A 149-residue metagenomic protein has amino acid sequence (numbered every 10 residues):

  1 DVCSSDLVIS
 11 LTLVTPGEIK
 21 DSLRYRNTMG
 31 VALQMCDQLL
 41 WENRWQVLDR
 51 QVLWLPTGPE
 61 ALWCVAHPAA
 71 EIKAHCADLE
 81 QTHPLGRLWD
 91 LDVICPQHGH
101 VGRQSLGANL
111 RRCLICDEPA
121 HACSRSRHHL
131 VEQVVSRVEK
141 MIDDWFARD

Functional and structural regions predicted by a protein language model:
V2-S4: Short, small-residue-biased leader/transition segments that mark boundaries at the very start of proteins
V8-P68: Short, well-structured hydrophobic secondary-structure segments
G30, A70-A74, H129-S136: Generic alpha-helical secondary structure signal
A32, C36, E71-H75, R112: Amphipathic alpha-helical interface surfaces
Q38-W41, A77-L85, K140-D143: Short, intrinsically disordered, mixed-charge
Q51-R103: A broadly conserved sequence feature marking short terminus-proximal activation segments in nucleic acid-centric
P84-D149: Cys/His-clustered metal-coordination modules, chiefly Zn-binding fingers
